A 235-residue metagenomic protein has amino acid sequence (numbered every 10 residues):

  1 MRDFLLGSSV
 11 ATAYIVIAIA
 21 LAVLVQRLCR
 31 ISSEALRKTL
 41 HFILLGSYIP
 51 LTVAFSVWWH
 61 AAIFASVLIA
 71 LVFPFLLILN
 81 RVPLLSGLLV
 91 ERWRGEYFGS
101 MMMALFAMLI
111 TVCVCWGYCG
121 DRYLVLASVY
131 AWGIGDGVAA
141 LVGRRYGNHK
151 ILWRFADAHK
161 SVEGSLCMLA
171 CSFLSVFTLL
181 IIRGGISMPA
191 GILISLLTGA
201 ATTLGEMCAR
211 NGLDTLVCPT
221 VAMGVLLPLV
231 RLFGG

Functional and structural regions predicted by a protein language model:
M1-L6, L21-A62, F75-V176, I181-M188 (+1 more regions): Interhelical loop and helix-boundary elements at the membrane-water interface of polytopic inner-membrane proteins
V67-L77: Hydrophobic alpha-helical membrane-embedded segments
